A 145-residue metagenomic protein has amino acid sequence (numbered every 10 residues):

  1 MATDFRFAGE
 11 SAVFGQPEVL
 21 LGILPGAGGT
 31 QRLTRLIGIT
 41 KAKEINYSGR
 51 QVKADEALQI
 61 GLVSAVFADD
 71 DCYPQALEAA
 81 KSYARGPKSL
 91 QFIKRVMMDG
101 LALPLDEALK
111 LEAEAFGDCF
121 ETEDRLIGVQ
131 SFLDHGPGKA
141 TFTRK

Functional and structural regions predicted by a protein language model:
M1-Y47, Q59-I60, Q75-A79: CoA-thioester-processing core
F7-A12, A54, V63-K110, E114-G117 (+2 more regions): C-terminal long alpha-helix characteristic of the crotonase
G29-R32, K41, F92, E112-A115 (+1 more regions): Hydrophobic alpha-helical segments typical of transmembrane helices and their membrane-interface/capping positions
L33, A57, I93, F132: Terminal peptide-recognition signature
S48-R50, L126-I127: Short acidic-aromatic low-complexity motifs
R50-E56: Acidic, divalent-metal-coordinating active-site segment for phosphoryl/phosphodiester hydrolysis, typified by short
T122-E123, H135: Generic structural signal for alpha-helix termini and adjacent loop/cap motifs
G128-K145: Short, basic/aromatic-enriched C-terminal tail that caps enzymatic domains
